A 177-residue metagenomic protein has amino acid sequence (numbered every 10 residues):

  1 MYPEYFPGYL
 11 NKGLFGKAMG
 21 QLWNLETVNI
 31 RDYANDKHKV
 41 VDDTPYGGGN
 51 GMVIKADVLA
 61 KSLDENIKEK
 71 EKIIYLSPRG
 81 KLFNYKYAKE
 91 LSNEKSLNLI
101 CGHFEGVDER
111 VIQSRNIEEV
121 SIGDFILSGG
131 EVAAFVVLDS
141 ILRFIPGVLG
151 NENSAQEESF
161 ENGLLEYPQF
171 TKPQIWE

Functional and structural regions predicted by a protein language model:
M1-N66: N-terminal nucleotide/polyanion-binding subdomain common to many enzyme families
E26-V28, I74, L97-L99, E118-V120: Hydrophobic/aromatic beta-strand patches that form the interior of the parallel beta-sheet core in alpha/beta enzyme
R31-D36, K81, I126-G129: A short acidic, often aromatic-flanked loop/helix-cap motif at beta-alpha or helix-coil junctions that lines enzyme
H38, Y85-Y87, R110-I112: Short, well-ordered secondary-structure micro-motifs
V53-H103: S-adenosyl-L-methionine/SAH cofactor-binding core of RNA-modifying enzymes
V111-N153: Structured adenosyl-cofactor binding patch, chiefly the S-adenosyl-L-methionine
V132, F144-E177: Internal, active-site/partner-interface "lid" segment
